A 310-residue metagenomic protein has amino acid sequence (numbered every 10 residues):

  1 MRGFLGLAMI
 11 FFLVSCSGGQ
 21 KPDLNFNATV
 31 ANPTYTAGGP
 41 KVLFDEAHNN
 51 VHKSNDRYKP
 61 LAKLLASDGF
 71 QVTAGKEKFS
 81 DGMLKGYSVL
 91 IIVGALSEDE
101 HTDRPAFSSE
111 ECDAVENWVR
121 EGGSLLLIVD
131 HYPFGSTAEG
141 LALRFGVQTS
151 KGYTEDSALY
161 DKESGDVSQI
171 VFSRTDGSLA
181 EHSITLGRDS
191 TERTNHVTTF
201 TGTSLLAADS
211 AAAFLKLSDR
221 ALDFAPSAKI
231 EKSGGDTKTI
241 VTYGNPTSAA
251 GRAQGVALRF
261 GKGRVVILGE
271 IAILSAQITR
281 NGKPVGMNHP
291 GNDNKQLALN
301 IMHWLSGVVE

Functional and structural regions predicted by a protein language model:
M1-F4: Positively charged n-region of N-terminal signal peptides that target proteins for export
G6-V14: Bacterial N-terminal signal peptides
C16-E310: Short, surface-exposed patches at the edges or C-terminal ends of soluble domains, predominantly
